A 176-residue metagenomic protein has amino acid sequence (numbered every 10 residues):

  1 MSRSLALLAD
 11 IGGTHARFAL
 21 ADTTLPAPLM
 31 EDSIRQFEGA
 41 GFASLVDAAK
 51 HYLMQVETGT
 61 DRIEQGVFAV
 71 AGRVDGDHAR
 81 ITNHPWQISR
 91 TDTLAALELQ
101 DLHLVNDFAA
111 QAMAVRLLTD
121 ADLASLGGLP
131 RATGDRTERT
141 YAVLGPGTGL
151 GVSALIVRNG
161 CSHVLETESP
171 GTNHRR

Functional and structural regions predicted by a protein language model:
S2-H51, D61, E168-G171: Short glycine-rich, Thr/Ser-proximal phosphate-binding strand/loop in the N-terminal lobe of ATP-dependent enzymes
R3-S4, L99-Q100, R136-Y141: Short coil/turn connectors at secondary-structure junctions
T23-A27, N83-Q87, L118-S125, V157-E166: A glycine- and small-aliphatic-rich helix-loop capping segment at beta-alpha/alpha-beta transitions that lines
A40, G72, F108-A109, L150 (+1 more regions): Acidic, glycine-rich active-site loops and adjacent beta-strand->loop/helix elements that engage anionic groups
E57-L104, A109-D122, V143: Short beta-strand-loop/turn "lid" adjacent to the catalytic site in phosphate-handling enzymes
W86-R90, L123-T137: Short acidic (Asp/Glu) patches
R131-A142, L150-R176: Glycine/GP-enriched mid-protein hinge/lid loop-to-helix segment characteristic of carbohydrate kinases
G147: Extended, Lys/Arg-enriched charged tracts that mediate electrostatic binding to polyanionic substrates
